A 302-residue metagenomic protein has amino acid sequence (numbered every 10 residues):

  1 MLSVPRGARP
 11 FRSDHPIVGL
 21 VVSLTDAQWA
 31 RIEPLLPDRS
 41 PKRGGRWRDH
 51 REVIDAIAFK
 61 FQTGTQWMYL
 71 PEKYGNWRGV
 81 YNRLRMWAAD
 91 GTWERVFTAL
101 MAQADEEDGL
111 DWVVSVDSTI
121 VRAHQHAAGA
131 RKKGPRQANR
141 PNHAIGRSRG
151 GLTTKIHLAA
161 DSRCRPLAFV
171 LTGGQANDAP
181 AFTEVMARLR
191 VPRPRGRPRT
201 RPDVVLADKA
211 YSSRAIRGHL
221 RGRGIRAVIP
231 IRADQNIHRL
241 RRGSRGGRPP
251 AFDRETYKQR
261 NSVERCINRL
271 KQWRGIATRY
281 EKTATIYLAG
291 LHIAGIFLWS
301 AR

Functional and structural regions predicted by a protein language model:
M1-R302: Short alpha-helical elements
